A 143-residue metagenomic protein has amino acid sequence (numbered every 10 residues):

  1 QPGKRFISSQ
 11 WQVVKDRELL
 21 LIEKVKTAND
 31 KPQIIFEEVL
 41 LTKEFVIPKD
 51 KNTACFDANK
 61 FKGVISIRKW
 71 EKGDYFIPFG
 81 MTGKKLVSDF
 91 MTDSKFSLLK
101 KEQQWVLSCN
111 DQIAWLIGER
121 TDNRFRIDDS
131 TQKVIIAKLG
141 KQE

Functional and structural regions predicted by a protein language model:
Q1-E143: AMP-forming adenylation/ATP pyrophosphatase catalytic core
